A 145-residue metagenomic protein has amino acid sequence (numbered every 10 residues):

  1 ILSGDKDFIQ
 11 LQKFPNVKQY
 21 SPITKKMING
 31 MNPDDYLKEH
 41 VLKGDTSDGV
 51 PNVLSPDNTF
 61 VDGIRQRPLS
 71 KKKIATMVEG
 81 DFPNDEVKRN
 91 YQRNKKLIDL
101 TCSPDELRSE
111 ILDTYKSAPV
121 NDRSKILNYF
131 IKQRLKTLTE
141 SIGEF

Functional and structural regions predicted by a protein language model:
I1-F130, K136, E140: Extended two-metal-dependent nuclease catalytic cores across DNA- and RNA-processing enzymes
I142-F145: Long, charge-rich low-complexity segments
